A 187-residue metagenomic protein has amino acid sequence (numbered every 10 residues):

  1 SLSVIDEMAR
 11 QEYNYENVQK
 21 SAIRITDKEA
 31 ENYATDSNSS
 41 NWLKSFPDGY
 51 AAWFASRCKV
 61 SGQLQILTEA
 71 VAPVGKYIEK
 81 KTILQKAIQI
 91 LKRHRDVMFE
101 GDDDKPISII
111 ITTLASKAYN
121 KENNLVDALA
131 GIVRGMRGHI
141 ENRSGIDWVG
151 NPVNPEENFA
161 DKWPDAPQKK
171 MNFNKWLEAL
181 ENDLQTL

Functional and structural regions predicted by a protein language model:
S1-L187: Non-catalytic helical "accessory" subdomain of NTase-fold nucleotidyltransferases
